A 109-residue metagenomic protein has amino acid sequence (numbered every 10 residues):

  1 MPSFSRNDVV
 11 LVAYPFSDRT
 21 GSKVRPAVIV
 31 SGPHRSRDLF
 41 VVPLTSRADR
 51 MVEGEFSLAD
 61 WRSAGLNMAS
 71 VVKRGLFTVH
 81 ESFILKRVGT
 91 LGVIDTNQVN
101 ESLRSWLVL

Functional and structural regions predicted by a protein language model:
M1-L109: Conserved functional hotspots at enzyme active or ligand-binding sites that engage polyanionic ligands
